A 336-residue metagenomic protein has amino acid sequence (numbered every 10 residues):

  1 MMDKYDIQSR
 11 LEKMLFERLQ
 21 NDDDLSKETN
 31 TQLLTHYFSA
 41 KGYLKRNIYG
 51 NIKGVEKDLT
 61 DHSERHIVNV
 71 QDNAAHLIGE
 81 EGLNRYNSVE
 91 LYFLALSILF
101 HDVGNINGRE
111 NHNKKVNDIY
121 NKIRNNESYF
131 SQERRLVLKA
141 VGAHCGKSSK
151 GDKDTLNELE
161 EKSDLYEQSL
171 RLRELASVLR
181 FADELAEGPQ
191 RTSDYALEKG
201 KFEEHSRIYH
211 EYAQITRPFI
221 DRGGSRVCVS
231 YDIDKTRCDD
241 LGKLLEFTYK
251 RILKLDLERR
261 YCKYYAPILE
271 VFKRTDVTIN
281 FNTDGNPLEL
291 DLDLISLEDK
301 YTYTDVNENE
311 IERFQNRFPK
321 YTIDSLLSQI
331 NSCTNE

Functional and structural regions predicted by a protein language model:
M1-Y37, K199-E336: C-terminal effector/catalytic modules and regulatory tails appended to multi-domain proteins
M2-E110: Acidic/His-rich, divalent-metal-binding segments that scaffold phosphate/diphosphate chemistry
N21, N30, N47, N51 (+15 more regions): Detector for Asparagine
D22, S26, A40, N51 (+7 more regions): Short secondary-structure junctions and interdomain/linker hinges
E64-I67, S131, L175, G242-L245: Generic detection of long, well-ordered alpha-helical segments
G82-G224: Divalent metal-dependent catalytic cores for phosphoryl transfer on phosphate-bearing substrates
